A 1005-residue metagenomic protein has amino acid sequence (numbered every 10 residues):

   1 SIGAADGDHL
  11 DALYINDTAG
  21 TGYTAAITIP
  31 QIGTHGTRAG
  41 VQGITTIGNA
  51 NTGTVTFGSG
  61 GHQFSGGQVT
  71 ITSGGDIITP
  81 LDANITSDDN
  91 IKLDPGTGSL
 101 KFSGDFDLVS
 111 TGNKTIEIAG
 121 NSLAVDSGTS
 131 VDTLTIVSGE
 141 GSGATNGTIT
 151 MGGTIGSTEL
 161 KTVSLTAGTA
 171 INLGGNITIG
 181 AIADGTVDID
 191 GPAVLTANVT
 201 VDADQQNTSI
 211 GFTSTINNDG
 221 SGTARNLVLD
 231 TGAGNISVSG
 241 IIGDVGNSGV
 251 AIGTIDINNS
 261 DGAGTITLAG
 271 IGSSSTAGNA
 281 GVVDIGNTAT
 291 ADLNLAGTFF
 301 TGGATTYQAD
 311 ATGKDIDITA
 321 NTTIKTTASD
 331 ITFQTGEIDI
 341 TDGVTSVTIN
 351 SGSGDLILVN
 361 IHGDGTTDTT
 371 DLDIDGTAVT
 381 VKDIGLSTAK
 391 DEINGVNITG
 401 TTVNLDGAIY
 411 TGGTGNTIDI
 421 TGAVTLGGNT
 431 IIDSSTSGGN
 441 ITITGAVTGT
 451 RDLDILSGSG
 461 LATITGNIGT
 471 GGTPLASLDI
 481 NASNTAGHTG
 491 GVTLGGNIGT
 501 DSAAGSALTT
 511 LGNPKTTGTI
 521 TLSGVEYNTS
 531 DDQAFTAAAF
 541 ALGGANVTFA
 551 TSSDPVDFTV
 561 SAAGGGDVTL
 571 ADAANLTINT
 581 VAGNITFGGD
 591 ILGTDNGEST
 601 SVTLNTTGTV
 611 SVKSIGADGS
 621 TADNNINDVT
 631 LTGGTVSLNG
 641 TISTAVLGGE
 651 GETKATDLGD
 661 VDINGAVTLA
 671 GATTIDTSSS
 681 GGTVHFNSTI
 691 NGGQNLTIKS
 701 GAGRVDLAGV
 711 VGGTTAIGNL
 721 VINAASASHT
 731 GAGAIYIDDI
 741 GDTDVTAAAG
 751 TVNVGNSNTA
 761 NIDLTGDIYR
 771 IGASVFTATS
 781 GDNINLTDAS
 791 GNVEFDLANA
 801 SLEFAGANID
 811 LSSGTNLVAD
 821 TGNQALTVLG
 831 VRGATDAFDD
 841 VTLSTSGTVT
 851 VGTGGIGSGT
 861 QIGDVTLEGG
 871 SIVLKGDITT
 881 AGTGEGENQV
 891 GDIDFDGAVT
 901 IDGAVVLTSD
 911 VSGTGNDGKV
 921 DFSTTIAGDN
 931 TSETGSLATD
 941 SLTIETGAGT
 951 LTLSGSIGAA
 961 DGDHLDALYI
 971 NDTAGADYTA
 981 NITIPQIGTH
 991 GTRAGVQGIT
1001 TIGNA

Functional and structural regions predicted by a protein language model:
S1-A1005: Extracellular lectin-like interaction modules
